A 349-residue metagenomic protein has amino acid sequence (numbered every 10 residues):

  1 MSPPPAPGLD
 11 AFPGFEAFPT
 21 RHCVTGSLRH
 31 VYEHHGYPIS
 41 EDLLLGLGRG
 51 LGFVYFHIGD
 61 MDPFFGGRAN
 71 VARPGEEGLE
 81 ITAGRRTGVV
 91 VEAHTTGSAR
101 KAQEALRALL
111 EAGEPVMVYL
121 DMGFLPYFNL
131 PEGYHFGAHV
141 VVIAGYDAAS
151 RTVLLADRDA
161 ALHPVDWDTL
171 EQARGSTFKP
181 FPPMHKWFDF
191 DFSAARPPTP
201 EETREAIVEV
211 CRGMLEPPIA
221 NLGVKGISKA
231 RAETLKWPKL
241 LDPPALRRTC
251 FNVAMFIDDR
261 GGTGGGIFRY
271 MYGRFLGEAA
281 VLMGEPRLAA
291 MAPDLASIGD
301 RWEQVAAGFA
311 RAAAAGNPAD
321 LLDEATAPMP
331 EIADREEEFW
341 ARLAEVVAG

Functional and structural regions predicted by a protein language model:
S2-I39, L51-A195: Conserved active-site-adjacent core of cysteine acyl-enzyme catalytic domains
A17, R21, A72, A99 (+12 more regions): Intrinsic-disorder-associated interaction segments
S27, D42, G78-T82, K101 (+10 more regions): Exposed alpha-helical structural elements
E33-D42, L276-M283: Short helix-capping/linker segments at secondary-structure and domain boundaries
S40, D166, T199, G223 (+1 more regions): A diffuse structural propensity rather than consistent per-protein peaks
A148-T263: Noncatalytic regulatory segments and standalone regulatory/sensor domains
F256-G349: Charged, long alpha-helical assembly modules
